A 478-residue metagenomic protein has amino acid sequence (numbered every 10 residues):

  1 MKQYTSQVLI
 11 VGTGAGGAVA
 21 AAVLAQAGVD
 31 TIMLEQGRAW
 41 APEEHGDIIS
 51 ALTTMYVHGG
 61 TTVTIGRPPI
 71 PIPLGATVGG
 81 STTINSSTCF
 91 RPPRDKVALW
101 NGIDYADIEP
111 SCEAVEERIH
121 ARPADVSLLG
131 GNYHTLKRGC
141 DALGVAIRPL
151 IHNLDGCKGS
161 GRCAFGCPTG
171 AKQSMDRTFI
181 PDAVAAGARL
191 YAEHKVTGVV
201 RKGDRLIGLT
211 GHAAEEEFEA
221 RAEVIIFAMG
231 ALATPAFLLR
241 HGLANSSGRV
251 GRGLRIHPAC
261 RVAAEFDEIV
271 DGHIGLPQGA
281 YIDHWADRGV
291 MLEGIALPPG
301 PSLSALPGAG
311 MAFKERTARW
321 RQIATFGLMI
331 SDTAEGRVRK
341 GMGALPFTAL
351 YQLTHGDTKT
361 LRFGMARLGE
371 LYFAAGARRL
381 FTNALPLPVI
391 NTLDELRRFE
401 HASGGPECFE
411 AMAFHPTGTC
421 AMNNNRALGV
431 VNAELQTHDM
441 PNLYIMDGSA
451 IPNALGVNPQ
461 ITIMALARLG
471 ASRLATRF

Functional and structural regions predicted by a protein language model:
S6-M33: N-terminal Rossmann-like FAD-binding beta1-loop-alpha1 element of flavoenzymes
V23-Q26, D30, E35-P42, A185 (+6 more regions): Glycine-rich loop(s) and the adjacent beta-strand/alpha-helix scaffold that form part
V29, Q36-S87, P92, Y133-G139: N-terminal FAD cofactor-binding segment of flavoenzymes
V78, T82-G159, Q352, G356: Rossmann-like flavin
I84-N85, S247-Y372, G405-P406, A413-G418 (+2 more regions): FAD cofactor-binding and catalytic pocket of flavoenzymes
D125-N132, A164-D182, Y191-E193: Short beta-strand to alpha-helix junction loop
P149-L150, G159-F165, A192, G198-K202 (+2 more regions): A glycine-rich dinucleotide-binding beta-alpha-beta segment and adjacent secondary-structure elements that constitute
N453-L474: A conserved FAD-binding loop/helix module that cradles the flavin
